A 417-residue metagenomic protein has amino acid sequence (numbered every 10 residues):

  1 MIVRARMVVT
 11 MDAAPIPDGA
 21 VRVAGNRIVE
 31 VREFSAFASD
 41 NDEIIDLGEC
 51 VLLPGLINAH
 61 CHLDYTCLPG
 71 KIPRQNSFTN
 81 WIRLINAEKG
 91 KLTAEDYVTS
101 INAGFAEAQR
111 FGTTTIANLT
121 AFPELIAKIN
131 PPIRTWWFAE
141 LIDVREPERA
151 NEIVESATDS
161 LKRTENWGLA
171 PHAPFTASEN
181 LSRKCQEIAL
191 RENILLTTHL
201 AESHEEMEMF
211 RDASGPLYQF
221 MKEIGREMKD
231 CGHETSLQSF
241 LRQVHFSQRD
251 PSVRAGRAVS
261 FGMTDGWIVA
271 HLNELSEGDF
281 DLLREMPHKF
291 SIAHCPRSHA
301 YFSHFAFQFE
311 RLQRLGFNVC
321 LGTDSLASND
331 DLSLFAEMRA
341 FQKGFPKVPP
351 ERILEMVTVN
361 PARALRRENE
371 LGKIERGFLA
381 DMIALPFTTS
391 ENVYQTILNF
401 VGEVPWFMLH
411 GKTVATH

Functional and structural regions predicted by a protein language model:
M1-A38, K412: N-terminal metal-binding scaffold of metallo-dependent hydrolase/deaminase domains
M1-V3, A38-N80, N102, R110: Replace "His-x-His-based motif
V51, P69-P131, V154-K162: Alpha-helical scaffold segments that flank or form the walls of functional sites
C67-T99, W136-A139, H204-S247, M263-D265: Active-site gating loops and adjacent loop-to-helix segments of metal-dependent hydrolytic enzymes
A170-Q186, I194, A270-E274, A300-S303: Active-site glycine- and acidic-residue-rich loops that bind and position anionic ligands or nucleotide-like cofactors
F246, T264, F305-T388: His/Asp/Glu-enriched, well-ordered alpha-helical/loop segment that forms or immediately abuts the divalent-metal
Q248, V253-G262: A cross-taxon signal for low-complexity, glycine/charged-rich
R363, L379-H417: C-terminal cap of metal-dependent C-N hydrolases
